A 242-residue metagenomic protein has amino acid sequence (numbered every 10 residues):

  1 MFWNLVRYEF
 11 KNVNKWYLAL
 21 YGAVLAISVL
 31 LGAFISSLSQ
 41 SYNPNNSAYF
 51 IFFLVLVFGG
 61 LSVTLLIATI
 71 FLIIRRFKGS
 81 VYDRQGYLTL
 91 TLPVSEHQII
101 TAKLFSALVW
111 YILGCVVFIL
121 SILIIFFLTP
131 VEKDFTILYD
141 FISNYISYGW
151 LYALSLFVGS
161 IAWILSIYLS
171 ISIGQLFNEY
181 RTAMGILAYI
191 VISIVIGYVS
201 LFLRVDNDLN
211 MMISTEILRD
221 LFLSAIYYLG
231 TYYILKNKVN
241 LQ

Functional and structural regions predicted by a protein language model:
M1-G22: Aromatic- and glycine-rich beta-strand/loop motifs that create alpha-glucan
K15-S39, L56-I70, I112-L113, V117 (+1 more regions): Hydrophobic alpha-helical transmembrane segments of multi-pass membrane transport/permease proteins
V24, I167-S170, T182-V195: Central hydrophobic cores of alpha-helical transmembrane segments in multi-pass integral membrane proteins
S36, N46-T69, A102-S172: Secretory targeting signals
S41-Y82, M211-R219: Membrane-embedded or membrane-proximal helical elements that form or frame transporter/channel pores
F77-S106: Helix-loop-helix units of permease transmembrane domains in multi-pass membrane transporters, especially ABC
V158-W163, G197, L201, L209-Q242: Alpha-helical transmembrane segments of multi-pass membrane transporters/translocases
G174-M184, K236: Membrane-interface helix-boundary motifs at transmembrane edges
